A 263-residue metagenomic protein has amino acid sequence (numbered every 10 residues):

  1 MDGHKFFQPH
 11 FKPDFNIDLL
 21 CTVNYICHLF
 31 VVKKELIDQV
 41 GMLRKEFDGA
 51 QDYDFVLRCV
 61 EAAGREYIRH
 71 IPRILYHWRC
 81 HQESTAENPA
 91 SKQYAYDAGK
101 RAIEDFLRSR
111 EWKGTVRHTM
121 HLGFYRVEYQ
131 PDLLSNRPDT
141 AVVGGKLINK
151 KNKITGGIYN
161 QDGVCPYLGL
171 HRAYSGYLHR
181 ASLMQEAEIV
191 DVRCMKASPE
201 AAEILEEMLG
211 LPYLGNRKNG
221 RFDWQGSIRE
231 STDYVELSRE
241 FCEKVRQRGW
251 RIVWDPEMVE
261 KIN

Functional and structural regions predicted by a protein language model:
M1, I71-R73, W78, V143-K146 (+2 more regions): Short glycine/serine/threonine-enriched helix-capping/active-site loop that flanks the nucleotide-sugar donor pocket
M1-F6, E35, C80-H81, L134-C165 (+1 more regions): Conserved donor NDP-sugar-binding/catalytic core segment of glycosyltransferases
D2-F15, E83-A95, Q130, L134 (+2 more regions): Short secondary-structure boundary/capping segments
D2-H4, P9-V31, E35, D48 (+2 more regions): A recurrent flexible, glycine/aromatic-enriched loop bordering the glycosyltransferase active site that acts as
L36, E46-I74, Q185-M258: A short, conserved alpha-helix in the catalytic core of glycosyltransferases
F55, E61-G64, R69-Y96, I103-D105: Contiguous mid-protein beta-loop-alpha structural module that forms a pocket-lining wall or clamp of enzyme active
A63, R101, D105, K113 (+5 more regions): ER/Golgi luminal nucleotide-sugar-dependent glycosyltransferases, focusing on the catalytic module
E83-N136, C165-L183, N263: Non-catalytic membrane-proximal stalk/linker segments that position and tether the catalytic domains
